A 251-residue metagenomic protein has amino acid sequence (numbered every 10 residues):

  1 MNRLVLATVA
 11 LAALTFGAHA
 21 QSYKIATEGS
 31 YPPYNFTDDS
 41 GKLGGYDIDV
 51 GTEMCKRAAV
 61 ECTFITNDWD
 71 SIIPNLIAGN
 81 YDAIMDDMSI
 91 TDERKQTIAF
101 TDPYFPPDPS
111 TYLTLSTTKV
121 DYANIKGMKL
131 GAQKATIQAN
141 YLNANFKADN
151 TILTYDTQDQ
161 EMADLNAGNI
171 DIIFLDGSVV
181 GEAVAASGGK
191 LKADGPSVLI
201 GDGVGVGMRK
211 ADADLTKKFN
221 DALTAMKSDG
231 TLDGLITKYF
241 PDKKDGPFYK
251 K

Functional and structural regions predicted by a protein language model:
L14-S22: Sec/Tat signal peptide C-region and signal peptidase I cleavage site
Q21-D87: Extracytoplasmic small-molecule ligand-binding "clamshell" domains of the periplasmic binding protein/Venus flytrap
G29, P106-L113, G181, A185-N220 (+1 more regions): Periplasmic-binding protein-like
M54, L76-I77, L165-N166, V206 (+1 more regions): Hydrophobic residues within well-ordered alpha-helices
A59-E61, I77-D86, M128-K129, N166-V179 (+1 more regions): Alpha-to-beta junction loops
E61, I137-Y155, L191-A193, T224-K251: Ligand-binding clefts/hinges and TM-proximal coupling segments of bilobed small-molecule sensing domains
S71, D86-T97, N143-A144, D171-I200: A ligand-binding cleft/hinge motif common to bilobed small-molecule-binding domains
T114-L130: Flexible hinge/capping segments at coil-to-helix
